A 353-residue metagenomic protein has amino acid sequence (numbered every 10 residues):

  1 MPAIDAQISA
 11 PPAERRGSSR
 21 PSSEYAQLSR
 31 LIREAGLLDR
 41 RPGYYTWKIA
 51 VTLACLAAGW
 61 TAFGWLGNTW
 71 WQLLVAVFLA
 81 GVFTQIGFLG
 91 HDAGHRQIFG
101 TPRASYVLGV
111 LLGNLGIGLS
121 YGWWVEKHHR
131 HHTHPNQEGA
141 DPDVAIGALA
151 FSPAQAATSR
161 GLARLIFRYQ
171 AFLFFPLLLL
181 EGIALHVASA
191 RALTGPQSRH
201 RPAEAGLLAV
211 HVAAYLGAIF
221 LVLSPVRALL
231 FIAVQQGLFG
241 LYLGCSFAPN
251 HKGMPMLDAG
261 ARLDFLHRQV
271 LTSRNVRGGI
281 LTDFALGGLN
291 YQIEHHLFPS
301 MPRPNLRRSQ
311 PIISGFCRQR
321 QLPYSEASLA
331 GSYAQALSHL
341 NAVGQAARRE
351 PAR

Functional and structural regions predicted by a protein language model:
I4-L31, L173-A184: Short, charged cytosolic
S9-R20, R40-P42, G116-Y121, G139-A140: Short intracellular "coupling" helices and adjacent cytoplasmic loop segments at the cytosolic face of multi-pass
R16-L56: Low-complexity, highly charged intrinsically disordered N-terminal segments that act as targeting/localization
R40-I86, G113-G118, Q170-L185, S198-S246: Alpha-helical bilayer-embedded segments of polytopic membrane proteins, i.e., transmembrane/intramembrane helices
A76-Q197, G260-R348: Membrane-embedded catalytic scaffold of the fatty acid hydroxylase/desaturase
L243-G260: Transmembrane alpha-helix/helix-exit interface in multi-pass inner-membrane proteins
R349-R353: C-terminal regulatory/interaction regions
